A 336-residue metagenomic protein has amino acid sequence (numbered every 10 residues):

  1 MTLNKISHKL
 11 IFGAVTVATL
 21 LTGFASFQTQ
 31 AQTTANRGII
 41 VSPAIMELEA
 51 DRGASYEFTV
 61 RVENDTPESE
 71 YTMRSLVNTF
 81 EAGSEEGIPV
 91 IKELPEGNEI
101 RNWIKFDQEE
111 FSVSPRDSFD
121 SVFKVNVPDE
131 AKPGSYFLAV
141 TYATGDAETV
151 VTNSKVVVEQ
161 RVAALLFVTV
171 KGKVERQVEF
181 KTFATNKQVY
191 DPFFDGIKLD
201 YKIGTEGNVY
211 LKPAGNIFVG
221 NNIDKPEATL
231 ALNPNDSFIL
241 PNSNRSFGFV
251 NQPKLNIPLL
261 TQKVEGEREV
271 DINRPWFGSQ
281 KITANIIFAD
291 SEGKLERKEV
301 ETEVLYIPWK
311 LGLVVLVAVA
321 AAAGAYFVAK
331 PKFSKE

Functional and structural regions predicted by a protein language model:
T33-Y56, K181-P192: N-terminal edge beta-strand
G38-S42, G87-E109, N221-N235: Short beta-strand and strand-turn-strand segments in soluble, beta-rich domains
S42, G53-T59, F119-S121, P133-A139 (+2 more regions): Short, solvent-exposed loop/turn segments enriched in Ser/Thr/Gly
E49-R52, F111-F119, N235-R245: Short proline/glycine- and polar residue-rich coil/turn motifs
E57-E63, E70-V77, P89, R101-S154: Ligand-binding face of N-terminal immunoglobulin V-set domains in extracellular IgSF glycoproteins
E70-N98, Y142, G204, N208-K225: Short acidic, flexible loop segments centered on an aromatic residue
K173-K310: Membrane-proximal extracellular "stem/stalk" segments of glycoproteins immediately N-terminal to a transmembrane helix
R297, E301-E336: C-terminal single-pass membrane-anchor helix
